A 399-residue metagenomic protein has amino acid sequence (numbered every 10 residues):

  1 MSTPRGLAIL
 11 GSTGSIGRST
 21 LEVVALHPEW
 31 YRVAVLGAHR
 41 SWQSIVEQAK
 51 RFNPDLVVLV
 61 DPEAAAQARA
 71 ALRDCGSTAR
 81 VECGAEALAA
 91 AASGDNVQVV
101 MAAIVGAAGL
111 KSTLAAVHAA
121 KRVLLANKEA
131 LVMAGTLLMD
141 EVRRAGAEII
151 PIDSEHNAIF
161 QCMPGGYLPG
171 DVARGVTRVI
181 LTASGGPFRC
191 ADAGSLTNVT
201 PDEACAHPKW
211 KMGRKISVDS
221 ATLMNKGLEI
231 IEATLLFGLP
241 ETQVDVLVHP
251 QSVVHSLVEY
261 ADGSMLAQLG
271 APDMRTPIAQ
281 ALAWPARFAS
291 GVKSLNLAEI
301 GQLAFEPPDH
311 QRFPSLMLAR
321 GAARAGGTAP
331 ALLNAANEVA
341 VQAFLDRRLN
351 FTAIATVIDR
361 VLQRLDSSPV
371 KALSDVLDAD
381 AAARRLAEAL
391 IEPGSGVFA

Functional and structural regions predicted by a protein language model:
M1-A399: Catalytic, metal-anchored helix/loop core of enzyme active sites in primary metabolism
